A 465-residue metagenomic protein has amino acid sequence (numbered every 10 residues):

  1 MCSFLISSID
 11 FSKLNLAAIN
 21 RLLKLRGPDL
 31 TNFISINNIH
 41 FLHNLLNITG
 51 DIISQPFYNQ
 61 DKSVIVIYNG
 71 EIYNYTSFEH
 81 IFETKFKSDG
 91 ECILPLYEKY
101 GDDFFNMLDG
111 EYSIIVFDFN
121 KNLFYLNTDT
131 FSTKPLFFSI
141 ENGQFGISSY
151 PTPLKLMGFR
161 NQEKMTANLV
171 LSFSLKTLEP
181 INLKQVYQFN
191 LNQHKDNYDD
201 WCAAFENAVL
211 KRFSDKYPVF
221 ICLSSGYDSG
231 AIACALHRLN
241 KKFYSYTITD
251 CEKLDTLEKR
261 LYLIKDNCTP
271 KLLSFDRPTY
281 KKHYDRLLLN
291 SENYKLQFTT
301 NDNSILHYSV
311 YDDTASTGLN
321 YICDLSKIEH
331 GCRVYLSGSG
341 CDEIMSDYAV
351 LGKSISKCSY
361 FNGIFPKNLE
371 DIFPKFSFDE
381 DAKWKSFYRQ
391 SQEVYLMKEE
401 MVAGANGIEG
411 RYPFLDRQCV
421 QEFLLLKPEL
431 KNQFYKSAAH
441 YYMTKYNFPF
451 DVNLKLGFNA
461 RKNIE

Functional and structural regions predicted by a protein language model:
M1-R286, N290, R333: Cysteine-centered catalytic environments shared across enzyme families
S8-K13, N120-Y125, P135, F189-N447 (+1 more regions): ATP-dependent adenylate-handling active sites, centered on carboxylate activation for C-N bond formation
N32-F33, L273, N432, D451-N453: Short, hydrophobic secondary-structure boundary micro-motifs
F33, Q55-F57, T84, L108 (+7 more regions): Short clusters of hydrophobic/aromatic residues that line enzyme substrate/ligand-binding pockets
G90-P95, D451-I464: Short linear loop/turn motifs
